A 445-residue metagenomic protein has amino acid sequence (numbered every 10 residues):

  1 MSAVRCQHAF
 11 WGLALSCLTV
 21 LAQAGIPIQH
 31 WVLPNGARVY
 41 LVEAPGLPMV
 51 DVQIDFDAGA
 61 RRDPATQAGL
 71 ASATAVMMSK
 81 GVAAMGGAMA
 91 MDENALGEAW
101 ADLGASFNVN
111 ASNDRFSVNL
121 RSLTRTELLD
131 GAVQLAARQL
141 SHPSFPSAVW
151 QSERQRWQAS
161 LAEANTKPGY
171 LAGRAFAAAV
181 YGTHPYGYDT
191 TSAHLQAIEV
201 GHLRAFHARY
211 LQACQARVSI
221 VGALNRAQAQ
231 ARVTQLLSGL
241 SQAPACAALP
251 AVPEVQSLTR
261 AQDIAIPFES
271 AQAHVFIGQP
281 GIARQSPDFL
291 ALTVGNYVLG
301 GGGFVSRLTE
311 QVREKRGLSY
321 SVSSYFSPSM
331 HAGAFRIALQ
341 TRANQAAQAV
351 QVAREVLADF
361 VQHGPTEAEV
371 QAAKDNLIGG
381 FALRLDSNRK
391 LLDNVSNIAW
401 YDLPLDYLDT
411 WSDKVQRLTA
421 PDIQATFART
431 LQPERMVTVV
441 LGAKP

Functional and structural regions predicted by a protein language model:
M1-L13: Bacterial N-terminal signal peptides that target proteins for export
C17-L21: N-terminal signal peptide c-region/cleavage motif recognized by signal peptidases
G25-Q53: Mature N-terminal segment immediately following signal peptide/propeptide cleavage in secreted/periplasmic
I28, Q53-L120, P185, D189 (+1 more regions): M16/MPP (pitrilysin/insulinase) zinc-metallopeptidase core fold and M16-derived inactive scaffolds
Q29-H30, R38-E43, A205-R209, A261-P267 (+1 more regions): Short, surface-exposed beta-strand/loop micro-motifs that present aromatic residues
V32, A95-A247, K315-R316, S321-P445: Charge-rich, well-structured scaffold segments of protease-associated domains
Q53-D55, A245-V305: His/Glu-based metal-binding/catalytic segments typifying zinc-dependent metallopeptidases
